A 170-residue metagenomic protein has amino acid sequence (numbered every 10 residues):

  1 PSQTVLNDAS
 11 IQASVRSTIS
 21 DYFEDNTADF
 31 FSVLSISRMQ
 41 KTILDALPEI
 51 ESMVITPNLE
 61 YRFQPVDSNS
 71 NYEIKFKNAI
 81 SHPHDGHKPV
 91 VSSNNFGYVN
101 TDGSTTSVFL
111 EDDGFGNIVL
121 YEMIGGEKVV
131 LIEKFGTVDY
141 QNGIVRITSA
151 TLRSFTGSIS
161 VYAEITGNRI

Functional and structural regions predicted by a protein language model:
P1-S81: Acidic, low-complexity glycine/serine/threonine-rich segments
S14, K88-V90, I132: Alpha-helical protein-protein interaction elements
T27, S93-N95, T106, I118 (+1 more regions): Generic intrinsically disordered, low-complexity segments enriched for polar/acidic and small residues
D45, E49-D113, G157-I170: Polar low-complexity, Ser/Thr/Gly/Ala/Asp/Asn-rich disordered segments used for subunit assembly and tip/surface
G114-I118, E122-I170: Surface-exposed interaction regions enriched in Ser/Thr/Asp/Glu that occur as long low-complexity tracts or repetitive
